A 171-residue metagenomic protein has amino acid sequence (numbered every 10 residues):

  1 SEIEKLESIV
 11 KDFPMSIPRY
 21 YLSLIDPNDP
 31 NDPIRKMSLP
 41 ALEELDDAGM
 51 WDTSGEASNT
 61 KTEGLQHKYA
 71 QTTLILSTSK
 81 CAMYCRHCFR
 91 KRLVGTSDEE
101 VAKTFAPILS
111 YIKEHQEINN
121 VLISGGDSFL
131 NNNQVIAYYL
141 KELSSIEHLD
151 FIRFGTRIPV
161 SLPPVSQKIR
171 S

Functional and structural regions predicted by a protein language model:
S1-K68: Flexible, acidic/Gly-rich N-terminal and inter-domain linker regions that tether and position cofactor-handling modules
E7-K11, I75, G126-F129: Short, charged/polar micro-motifs that form catalytic or ligand-binding hotspots
P14, S58-F89: N-terminal pre-triad scaffold of radical SAM enzymes
P30-P33, I75, G95: Short secondary-structure capping/junction motifs at helix and strand boundaries
A57, Y69, E100-T104: Short secondary-structure boundary/capping elements
F89-A106, Q116-Q167: Core AdoMet radical
L109-S110: Short hydrophobic/charged patches on amphipathic alpha-helices used for structural packing and interfaces
